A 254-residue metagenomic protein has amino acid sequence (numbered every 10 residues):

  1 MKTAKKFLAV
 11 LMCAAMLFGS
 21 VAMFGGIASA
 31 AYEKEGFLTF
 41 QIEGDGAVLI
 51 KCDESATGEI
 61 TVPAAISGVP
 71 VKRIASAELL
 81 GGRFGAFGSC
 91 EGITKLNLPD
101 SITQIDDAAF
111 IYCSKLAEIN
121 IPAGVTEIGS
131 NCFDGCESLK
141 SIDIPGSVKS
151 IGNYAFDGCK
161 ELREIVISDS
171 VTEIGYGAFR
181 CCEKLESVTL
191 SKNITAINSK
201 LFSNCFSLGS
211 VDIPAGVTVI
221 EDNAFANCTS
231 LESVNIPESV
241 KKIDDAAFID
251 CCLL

Functional and structural regions predicted by a protein language model:
M1-T3: N-terminal secretory signal peptides that target proteins for export/translocation
K5-S20: Sec-dependent N-terminal signal peptides
F18-E35: Sec-dependent signal peptide cleavage junction
G26-A30, K242, A247-L254: Short, intrinsically disordered, charge-balanced linker/junction segments flanking boundaries in proteins
F37-L38, E43-D45, S55-R73, G88-Q104 (+7 more regions): Structural signature of tandem-repeat unit edges
I50-E54: Eukaryote-biased recognition of intrinsically disordered, low-complexity regulatory segments
D106-A109, G129-D134, G152-D157, G175-R180 (+3 more regions): Consensus positions within tandem repeat domains that build extended binding/scaffold surfaces
